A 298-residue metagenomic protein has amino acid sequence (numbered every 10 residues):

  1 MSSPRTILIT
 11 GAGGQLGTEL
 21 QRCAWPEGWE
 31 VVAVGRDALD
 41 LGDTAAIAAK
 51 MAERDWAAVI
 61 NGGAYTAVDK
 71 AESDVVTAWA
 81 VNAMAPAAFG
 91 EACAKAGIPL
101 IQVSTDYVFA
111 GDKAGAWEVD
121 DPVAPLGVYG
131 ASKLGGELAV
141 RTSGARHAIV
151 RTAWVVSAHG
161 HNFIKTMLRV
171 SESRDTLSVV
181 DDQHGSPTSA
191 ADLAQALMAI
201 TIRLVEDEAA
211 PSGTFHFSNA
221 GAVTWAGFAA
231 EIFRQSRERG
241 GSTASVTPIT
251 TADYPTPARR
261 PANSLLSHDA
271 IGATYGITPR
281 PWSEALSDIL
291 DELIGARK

Functional and structural regions predicted by a protein language model:
R5, R280-K298: Amphipathic terminal alpha-helices
R5-A24: N-terminal Rossmann NAD(P)H-binding glycine-rich loop of SDR-like oxidoreductase domains
T10, V34, G62-G63, L100-T105 (+2 more regions): SDR active-site strand-loop-helix element
W25-A49: Adenosine-cofactor binding site in Rossmann-like domains, unifying the SAM/SAH pocket of S-adenosylmethionine-dependent
T44-A83, A92: NAD(P)H-binding glycine-rich loop region in Rossmannoid oxidoreductase-like domains and their noncatalytic homologs
A80, M84-A88, K95, V108-V150 (+1 more regions): Catalytic helix-loop patch of NAD(P)-dependent Rossmann-fold dehydrogenases
L138-G185, A191-A199: NAD(P)-dependent short-chain dehydrogenase/reductase
A196, R203-T256, R297: Mid/C-terminal beta-alpha module of Rossmann-like enzyme folds, strongest in SDR-family dehydrogenases/epimerases
